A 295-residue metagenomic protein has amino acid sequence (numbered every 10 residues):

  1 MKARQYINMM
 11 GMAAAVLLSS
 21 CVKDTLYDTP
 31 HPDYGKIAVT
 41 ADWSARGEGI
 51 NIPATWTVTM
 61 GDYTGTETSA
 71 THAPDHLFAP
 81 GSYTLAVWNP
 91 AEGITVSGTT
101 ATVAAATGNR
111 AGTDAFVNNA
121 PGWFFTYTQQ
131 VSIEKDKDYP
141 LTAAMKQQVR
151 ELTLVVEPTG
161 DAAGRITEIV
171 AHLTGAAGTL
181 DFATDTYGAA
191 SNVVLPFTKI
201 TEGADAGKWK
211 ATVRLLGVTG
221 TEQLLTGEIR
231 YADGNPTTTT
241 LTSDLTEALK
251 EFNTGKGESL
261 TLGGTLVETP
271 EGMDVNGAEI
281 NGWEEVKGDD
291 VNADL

Functional and structural regions predicted by a protein language model:
M1-M10: Bacterial N-terminal signal peptides that target proteins for export
L17-S20: C-terminal motif of bacterial Sec signal peptides marking the signal peptidase cleavage site
V22-D28: Bacterial lipoprotein signal-peptidase II cleavage site
H31-P32, L141-V149: Conserved "repeat-terminator" motif of extracellular CCP/Sushi domains
V39-P53, V155-G164: Structural motif
N51-V103, R165-L249: Tryptophan-paired
G93-P140, G234-V267: Structured interaction patches on ligand/partner-binding surfaces of diverse proteins
L195-I200, V213, E279-L295: Short, low-complexity, Pro/Ser/Thr/Gly-rich segments in the mature regions of secreted, periplasmic
